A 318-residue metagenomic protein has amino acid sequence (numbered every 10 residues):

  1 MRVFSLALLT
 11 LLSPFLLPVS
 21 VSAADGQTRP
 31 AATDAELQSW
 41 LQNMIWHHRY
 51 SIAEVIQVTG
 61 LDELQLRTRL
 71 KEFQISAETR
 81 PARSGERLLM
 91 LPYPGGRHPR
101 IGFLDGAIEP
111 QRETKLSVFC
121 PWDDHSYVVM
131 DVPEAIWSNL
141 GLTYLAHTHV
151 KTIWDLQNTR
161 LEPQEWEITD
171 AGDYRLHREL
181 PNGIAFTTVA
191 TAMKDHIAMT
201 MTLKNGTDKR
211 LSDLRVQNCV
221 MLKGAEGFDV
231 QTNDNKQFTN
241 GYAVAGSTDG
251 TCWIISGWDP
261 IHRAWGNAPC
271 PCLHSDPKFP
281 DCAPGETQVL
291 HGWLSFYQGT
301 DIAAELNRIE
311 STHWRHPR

Functional and structural regions predicted by a protein language model:
S5-P18: Bacterial N-terminal signal peptides
D34-R49: Short, amphipathic alpha-helical "recognition" segments used to contact nucleic acids or chromatin
A77-Y93: Short Lys/Arg-enriched helix C-cap and helix-to-coil transition segments that create basic nucleic-acid-contact patches
L89-P163: Acidic-aromatic substrate-binding/catalytic surfaces of carbohydrate-active enzymes
I101-G102, G106-A135, G206, K223 (+2 more regions): A contiguous, surface-exposed recognition patch within enzymatic or periplasmic domains that forms
L140-K194, R210: Extended, loop-rich substrate-binding clefts of extracytoplasmic carbohydrate-active enzymes
H147-L161, W166-T169, S247-R318: Beta-strand-rich recognition/accessory modules
I184, A192-T232: Acidic (Asp/Glu-rich), glycine- and aromatic
